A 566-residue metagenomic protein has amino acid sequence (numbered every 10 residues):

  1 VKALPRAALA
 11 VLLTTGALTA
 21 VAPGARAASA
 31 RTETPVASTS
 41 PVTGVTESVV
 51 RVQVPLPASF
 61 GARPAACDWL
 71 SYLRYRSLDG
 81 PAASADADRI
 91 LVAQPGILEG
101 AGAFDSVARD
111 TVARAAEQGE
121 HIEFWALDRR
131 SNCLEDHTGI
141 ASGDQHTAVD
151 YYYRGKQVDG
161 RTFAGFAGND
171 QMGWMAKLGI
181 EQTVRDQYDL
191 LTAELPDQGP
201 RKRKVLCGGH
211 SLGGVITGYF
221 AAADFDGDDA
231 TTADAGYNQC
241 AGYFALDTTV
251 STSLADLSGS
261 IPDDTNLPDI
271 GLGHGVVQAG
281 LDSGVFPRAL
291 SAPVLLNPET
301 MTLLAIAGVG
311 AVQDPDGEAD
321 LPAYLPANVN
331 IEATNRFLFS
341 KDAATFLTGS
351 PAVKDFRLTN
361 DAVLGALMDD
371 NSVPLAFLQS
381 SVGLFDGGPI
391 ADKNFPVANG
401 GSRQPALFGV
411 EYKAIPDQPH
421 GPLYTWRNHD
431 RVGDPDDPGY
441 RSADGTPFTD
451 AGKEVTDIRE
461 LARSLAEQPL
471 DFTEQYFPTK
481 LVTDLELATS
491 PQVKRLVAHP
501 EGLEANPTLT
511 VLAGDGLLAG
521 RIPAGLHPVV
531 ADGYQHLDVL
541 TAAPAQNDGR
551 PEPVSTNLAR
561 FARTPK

Functional and structural regions predicted by a protein language model:
V1-A28: Secretory targeting and sorting signals
A30-A83: N-terminal cap/lid segment of alpha/beta-hydrolase-fold proteins
S77-D150: Short, surface-exposed "cap/lid" segments of acyl-processing enzymes
Q94-I97, H210-S211, T248, A513-G514: Glycine-rich His-Gly loop
D128, I331-K566: C-terminal subdomain of alpha/beta-hydrolase-fold enzymes, centered on the catalytic histidine and its supporting
G143-Q198: Alpha/beta-hydrolase active-site loop
G208-T217: Gly/Ala-rich beta-loop-alpha elbow adjacent to hydrolase catalytic centers
F220-A333, K341: A catalytic-pocket lid/entrance helix-loop region that shapes and gates access to the active site across common
